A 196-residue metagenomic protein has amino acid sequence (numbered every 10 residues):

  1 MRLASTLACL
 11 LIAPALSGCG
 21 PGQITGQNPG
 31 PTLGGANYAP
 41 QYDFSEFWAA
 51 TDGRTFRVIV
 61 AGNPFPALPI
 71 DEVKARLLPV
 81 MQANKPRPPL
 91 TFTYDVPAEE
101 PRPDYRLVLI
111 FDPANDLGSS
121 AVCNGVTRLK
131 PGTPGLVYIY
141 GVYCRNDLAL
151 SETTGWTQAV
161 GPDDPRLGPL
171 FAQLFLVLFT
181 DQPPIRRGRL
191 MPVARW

Functional and structural regions predicted by a protein language model:
M1-L7: Bacterial N-terminal signal peptides that target proteins for export
A15-G18: C-terminal motif of bacterial Sec signal peptides marking the signal peptidase cleavage site
G20-V80: A structural "domain/chain start" motif
Y42-D43, V160-W196: C-terminal/domain-edge helix-coil "capping" segments
A75-F92: Structural alpha-beta junctions
L90-P103: Short acidic low-complexity segments
P101-C144: Surface-exposed short loop/turn segments
G132-R166: A short, solvent-exposed beta-edge/loop patch
